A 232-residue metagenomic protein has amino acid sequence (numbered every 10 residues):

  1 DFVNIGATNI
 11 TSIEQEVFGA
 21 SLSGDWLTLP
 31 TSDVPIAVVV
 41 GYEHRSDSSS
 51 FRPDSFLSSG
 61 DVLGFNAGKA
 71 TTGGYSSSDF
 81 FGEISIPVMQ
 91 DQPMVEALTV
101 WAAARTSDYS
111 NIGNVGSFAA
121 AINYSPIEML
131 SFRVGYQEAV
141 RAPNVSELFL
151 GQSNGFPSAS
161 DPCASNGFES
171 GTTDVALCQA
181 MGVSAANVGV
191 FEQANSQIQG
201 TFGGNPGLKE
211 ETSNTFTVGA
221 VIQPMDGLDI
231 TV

Functional and structural regions predicted by a protein language model:
D1-S78, P93, G135-E210, T231: Surface-exposed, low-complexity loop segments enriched in small/polar and acidic residues
G24, G82, P224-G227: Small side chains
L29, S58-L63, P87-E96, I122-S131 (+2 more regions): Secondary-structure transition/capping motifs at alpha-helix termini and the adjoining loop/turn into the next element
A37-D54, T71-I127, S213-G219: Surface-exposed extracellular loop regions of Gram-negative outer-membrane beta-barrel proteins
N111-A142, G207-T231: Repeat-solenoid scaffold signature
